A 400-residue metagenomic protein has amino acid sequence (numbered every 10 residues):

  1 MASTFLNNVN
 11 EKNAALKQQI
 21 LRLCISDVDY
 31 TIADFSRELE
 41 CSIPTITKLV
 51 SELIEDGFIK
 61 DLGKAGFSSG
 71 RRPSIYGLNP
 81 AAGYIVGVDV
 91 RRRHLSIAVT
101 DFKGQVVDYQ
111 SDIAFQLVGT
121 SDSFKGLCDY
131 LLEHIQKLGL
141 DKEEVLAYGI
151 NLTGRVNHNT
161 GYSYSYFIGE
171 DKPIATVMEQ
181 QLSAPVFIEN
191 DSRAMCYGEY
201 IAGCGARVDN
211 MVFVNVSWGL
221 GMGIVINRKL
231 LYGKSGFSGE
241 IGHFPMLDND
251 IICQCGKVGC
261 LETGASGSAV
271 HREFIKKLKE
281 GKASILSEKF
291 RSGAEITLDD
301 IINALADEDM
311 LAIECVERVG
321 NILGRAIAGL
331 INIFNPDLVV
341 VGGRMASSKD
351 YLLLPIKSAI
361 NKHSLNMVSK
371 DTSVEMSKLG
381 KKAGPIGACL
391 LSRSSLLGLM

Functional and structural regions predicted by a protein language model:
M1-L62, S68-G70, I75-S111, V118-E143 (+1 more regions): ATP-binding/phosphotransfer module of carbohydrate and carboxylate kinases, centering on a glycine-rich
L6, Y109-S111, G119-S123, V177 (+1 more regions): Glycine/GP-enriched mid-protein hinge/lid loop-to-helix segment characteristic of carbohydrate kinases
D61-I85, I188-M211: Conserved phosphate-binding catalytic cores of ATP/NTP-utilizing and phosphoryl-transfer enzymes
I85-D89, V145-G149, M211-N215, G221-G223: Short glycine-aspartate micro-motif
V99, R155-V156, I224: Hydrophobic beta-strand positions
Q110-N210, Y351-K362: Glycine-rich phosphate-binding loop and adjoining helix at the ATP-binding site of ATP-dependent phosphoryl-transfer
T153-R155, W218-G219, M345: Short glycine-rich anion-binding loops that position phosphate/pyrophosphate groups of nucleotides and phosphorylated
